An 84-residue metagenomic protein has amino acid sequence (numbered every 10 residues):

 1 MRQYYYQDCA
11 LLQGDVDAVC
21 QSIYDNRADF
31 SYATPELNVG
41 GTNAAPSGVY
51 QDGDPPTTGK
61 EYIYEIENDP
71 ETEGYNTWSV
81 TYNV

Functional and structural regions predicted by a protein language model:
R2-Q3, Q7-V84: N-terminal capping/linker segments that flank leucine-rich repeat
